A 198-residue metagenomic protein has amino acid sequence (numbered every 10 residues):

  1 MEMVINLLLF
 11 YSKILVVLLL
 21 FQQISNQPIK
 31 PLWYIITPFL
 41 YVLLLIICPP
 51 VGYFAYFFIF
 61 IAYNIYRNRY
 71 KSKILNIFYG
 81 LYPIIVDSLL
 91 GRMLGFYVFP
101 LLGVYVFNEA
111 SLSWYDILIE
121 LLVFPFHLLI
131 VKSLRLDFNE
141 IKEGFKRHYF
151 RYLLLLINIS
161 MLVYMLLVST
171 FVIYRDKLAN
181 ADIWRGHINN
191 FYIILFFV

Functional and structural regions predicted by a protein language model:
E2, L7, L15-I29, I47-L178: Juxtamembrane segments at transmembrane-helix boundaries in multi-pass signal-transduction membrane proteins
I14-L18, I36-L44, F58-Y63, Y192-F197: Hydrophobic, membrane-inserted alpha-helices
I29-I35: Transmembrane-helix signature of polytopic, membrane-embedded enzymes that assemble or transfer cell-envelope glycans
L122-P125, N189-F197: Alpha-helical membrane-embedded segments
D176-I188: Membrane-interface helix-start motif
D182, F197-V198: Signal-transmission coiled-coils
